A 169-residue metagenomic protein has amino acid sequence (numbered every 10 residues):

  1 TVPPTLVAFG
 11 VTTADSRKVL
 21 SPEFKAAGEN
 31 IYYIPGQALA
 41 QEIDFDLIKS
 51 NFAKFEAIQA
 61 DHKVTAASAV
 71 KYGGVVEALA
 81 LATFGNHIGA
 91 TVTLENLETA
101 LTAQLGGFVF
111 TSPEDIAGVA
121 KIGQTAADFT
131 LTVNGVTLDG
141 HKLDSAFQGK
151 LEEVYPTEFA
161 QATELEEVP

Functional and structural regions predicted by a protein language model:
T1-T102, P113-P169: Intein/HINT protein-splicing elements and their conserved insertion hotspots or analogous self-processing inserts
Q104-G106: A structural-propensity feature for long, helix-poor, extended segments
V109-T111: Carbohydrate-binding surface patches
